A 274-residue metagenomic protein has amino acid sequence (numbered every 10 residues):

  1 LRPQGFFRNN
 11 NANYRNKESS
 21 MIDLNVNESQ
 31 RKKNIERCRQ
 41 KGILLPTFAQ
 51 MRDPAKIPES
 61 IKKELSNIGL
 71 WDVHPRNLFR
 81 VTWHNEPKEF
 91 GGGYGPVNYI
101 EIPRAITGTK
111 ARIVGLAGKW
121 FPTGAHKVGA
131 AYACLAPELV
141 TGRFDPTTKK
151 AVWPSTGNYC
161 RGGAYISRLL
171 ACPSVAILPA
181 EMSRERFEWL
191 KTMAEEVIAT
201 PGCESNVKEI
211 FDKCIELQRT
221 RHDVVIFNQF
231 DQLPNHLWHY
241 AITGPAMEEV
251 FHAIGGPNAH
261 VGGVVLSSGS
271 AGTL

Functional and structural regions predicted by a protein language model:
L1-R2, E195: Long alpha-helical scaffolds
R2-P3, I102: Intrinsic-disorder/low-complexity coil detector
P3-S20: Short, Lys/Arg-enriched N-terminal segments with co-localized hydrophobic residues within the first ~10-30 amino acids
S20-L274: PLP-dependent amino-acid enzyme catalytic core
